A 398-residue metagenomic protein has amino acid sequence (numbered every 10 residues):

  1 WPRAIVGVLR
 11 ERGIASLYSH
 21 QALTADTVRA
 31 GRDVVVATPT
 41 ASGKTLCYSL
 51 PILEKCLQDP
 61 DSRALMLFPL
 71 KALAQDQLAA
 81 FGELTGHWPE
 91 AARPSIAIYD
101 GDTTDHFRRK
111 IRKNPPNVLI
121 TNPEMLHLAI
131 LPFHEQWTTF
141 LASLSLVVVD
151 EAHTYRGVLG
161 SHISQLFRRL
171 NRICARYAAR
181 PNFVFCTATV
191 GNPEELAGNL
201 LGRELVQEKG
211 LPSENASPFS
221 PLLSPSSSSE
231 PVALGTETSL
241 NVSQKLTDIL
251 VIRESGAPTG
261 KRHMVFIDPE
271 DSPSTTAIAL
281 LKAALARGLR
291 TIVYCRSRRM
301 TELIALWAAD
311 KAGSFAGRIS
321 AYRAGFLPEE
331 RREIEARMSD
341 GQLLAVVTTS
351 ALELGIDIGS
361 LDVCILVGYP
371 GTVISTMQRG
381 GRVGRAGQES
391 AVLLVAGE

Functional and structural regions predicted by a protein language model:
W1-A37: Conserved pre-motif I regulatory segment
E54-D76, Y177-A179: Conserved SF1/SF2 helicase motif Ia
A64-M66, L70-A74, A284-A308: Conserved strand-helix element at the start of the C-terminal RecA-like helicase core
D102-S143: Conserved helix/coil segment N-terminal to the catalytic DExD/H
E124-H127, Q136-C174: SF2 helicase catalytic motif II
T154-V206, K245-E254: Post-DEXD/H (motif II) to motif III coupling segment of the RecA-like Helicase ATP-binding lobe
E194-N199, Q244-Y294: Conserved interdomain linker/interface between the two RecA-like ATPase lobes of SF2 helicase motors
R382-E398: Conserved segment of the helicase C-terminal RecA-like domain
